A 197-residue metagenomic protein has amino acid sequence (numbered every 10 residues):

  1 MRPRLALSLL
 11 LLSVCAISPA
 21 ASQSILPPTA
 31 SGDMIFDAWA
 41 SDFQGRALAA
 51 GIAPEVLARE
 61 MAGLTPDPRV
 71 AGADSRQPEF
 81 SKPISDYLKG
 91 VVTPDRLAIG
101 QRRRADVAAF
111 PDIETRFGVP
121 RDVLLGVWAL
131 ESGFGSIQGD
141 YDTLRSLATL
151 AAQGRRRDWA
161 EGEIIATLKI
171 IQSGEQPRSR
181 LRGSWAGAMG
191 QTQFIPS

Functional and structural regions predicted by a protein language model:
M1-L7: Bacterial N-terminal signal peptides that target proteins for export
S8-A16: Bacterial N-terminal signal peptides
P19-S22: Boundary at the C-terminal end of the N-terminal hydrophobic targeting segment
I25-S31, T93-L97: A ubiquitous short alpha-helical element
G32-R59, P66: Mature N-terminal segment immediately following signal peptide/propeptide cleavage in secreted/periplasmic
I52-S197: Catalytic glycan-binding domains that act on GlcNAc-containing polysaccharides
